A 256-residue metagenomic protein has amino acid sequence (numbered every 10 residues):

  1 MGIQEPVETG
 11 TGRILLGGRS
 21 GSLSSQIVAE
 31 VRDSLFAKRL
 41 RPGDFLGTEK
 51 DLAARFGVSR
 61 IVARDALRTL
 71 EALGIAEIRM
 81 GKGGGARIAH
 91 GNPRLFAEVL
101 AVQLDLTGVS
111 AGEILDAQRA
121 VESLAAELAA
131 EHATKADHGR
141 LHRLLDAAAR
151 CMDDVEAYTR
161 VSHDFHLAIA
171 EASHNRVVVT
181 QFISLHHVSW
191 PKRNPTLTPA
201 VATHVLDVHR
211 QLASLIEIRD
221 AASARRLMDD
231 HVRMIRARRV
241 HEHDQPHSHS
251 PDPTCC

Functional and structural regions predicted by a protein language model:
M1-A117, V121, P246-H249, T254-C256: Short linear motifs at protein or domain termini
I3-V7, L145, A149, I183-C256: C-terminal all-alpha effector/ligand-binding and dimerization domain of prokaryotic HTH-type transcriptional repressors
T48, S173-R176, R219-D220: Short loop-to-helix capping motifs
L104-L145: Amphipathic alpha-helical dimerization/coiled-coil segments that flank or bridge DNA-binding/regulatory modules
A117-A133, R160-A200, R238: Hydrophobic, amphipathic alpha-helical faces that serve as interaction scaffolds
